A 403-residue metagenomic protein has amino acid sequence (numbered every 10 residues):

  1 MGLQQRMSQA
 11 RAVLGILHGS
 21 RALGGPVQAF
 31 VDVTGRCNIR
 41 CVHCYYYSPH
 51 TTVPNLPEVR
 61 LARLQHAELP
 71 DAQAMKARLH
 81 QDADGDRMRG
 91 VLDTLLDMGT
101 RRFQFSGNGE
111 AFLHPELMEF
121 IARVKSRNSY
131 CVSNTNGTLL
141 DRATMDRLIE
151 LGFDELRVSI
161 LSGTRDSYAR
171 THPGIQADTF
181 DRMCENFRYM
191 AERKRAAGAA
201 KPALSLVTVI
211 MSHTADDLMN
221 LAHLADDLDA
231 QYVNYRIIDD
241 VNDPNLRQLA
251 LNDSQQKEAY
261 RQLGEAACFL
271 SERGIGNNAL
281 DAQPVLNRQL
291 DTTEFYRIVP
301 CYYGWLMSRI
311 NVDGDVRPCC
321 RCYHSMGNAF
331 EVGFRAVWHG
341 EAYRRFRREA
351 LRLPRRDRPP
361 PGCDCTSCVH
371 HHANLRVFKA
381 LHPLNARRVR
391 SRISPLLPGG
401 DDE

Functional and structural regions predicted by a protein language model:
M1, S8, H50-A62, A72-D86 (+6 more regions): Radical SAM enzyme [4Fe-4S]-AdoMet core and its adjacent flexible, acidic and glycine-rich loops/tails across
R11-V27, H43, Y47-T52, L56 (+5 more regions): Flexible mid-to-C-terminal extensions adjoining Fe-S/redox cofactors in radical SAM and related proteins
D32-R40, W305, P360: Cysteine-centered iron-sulfur cluster-binding motifs in ferredoxin-type domains/subunits of redox enzymes
Q104-G109, N136: Glycine-rich beta-strand-to-loop/alpha-helix junction loops that act as flexible
A111-P115, T138-R142, S212-D216: Acidic-and-aromatic substrate-binding clefts and catalytic sites of carbohydrate-active enzymes
L117-K125, Y130: Aromatic-lined substrate-binding rim segments of carbohydrate-active enzymes
L117-M118, R142-L148, L218-L221: Distinct, well-ordered alpha-helical segments
